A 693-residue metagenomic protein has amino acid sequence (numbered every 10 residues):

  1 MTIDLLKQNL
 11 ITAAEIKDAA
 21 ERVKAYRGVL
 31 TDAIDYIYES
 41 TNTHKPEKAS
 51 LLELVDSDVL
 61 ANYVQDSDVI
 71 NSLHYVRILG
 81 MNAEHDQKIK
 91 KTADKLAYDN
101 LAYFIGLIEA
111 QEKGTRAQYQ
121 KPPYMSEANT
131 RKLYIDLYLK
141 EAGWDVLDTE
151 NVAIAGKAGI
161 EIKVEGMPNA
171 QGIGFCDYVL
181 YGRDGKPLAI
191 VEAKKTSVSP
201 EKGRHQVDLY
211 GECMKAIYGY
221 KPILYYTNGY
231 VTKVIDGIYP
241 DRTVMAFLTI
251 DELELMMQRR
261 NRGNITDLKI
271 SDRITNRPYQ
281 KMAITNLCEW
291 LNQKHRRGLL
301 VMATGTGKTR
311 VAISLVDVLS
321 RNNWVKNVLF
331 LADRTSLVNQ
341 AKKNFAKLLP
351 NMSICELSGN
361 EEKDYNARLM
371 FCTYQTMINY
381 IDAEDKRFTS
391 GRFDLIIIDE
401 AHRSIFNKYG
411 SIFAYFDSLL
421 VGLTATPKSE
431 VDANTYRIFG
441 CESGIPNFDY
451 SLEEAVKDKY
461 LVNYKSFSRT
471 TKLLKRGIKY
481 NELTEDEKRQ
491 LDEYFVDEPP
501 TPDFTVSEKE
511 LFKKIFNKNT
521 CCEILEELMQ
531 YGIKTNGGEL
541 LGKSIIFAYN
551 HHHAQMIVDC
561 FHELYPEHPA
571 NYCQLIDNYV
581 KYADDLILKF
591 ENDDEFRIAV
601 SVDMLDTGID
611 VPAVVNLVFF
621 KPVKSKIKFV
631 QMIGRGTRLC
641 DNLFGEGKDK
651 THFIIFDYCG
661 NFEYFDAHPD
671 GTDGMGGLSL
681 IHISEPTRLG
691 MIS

Functional and structural regions predicted by a protein language model:
M1-A117: Amphipathic alpha-helical interface elements
Y103-N327, S336, Q340-N351, Y365-L369 (+4 more regions): ATP-dependent helicase/translocase motor core
N366-Y380, D593-D606: Conserved two-lobed SF2 helicase motor
R368, F495-V496, D503-A599: Conserved C-terminal RecA-like helicase domain
K386-V421: SF2 helicase catalytic motif II
A433-L541: Interdomain helical connector at the RecA1-RecA2 junction of SF1/SF2 helicase-like NTPases
Q574-G676: Conserved RecA-like P-loop NTPase helicase motor core
I681-I692: Single conserved hydrophobic/aromatic residue that forms the stacking wall/gate of nucleotide- or nucleobase-binding
